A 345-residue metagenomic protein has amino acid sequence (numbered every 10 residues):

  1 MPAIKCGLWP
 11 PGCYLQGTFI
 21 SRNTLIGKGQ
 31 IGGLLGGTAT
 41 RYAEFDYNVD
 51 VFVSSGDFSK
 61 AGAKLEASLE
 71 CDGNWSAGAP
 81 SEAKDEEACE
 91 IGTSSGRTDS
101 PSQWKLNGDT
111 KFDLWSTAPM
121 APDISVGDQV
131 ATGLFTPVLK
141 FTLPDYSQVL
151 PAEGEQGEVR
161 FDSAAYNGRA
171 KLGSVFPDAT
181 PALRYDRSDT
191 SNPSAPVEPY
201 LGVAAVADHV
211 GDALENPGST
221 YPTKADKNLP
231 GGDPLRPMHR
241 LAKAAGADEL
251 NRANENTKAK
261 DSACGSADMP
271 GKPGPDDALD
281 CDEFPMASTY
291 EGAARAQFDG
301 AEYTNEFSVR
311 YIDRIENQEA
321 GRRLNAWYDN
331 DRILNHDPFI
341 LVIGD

Functional and structural regions predicted by a protein language model:
M1-A278, S288-D345: Nuclease and nuclease-like effector domains acting on nucleic acids or nucleotide cofactors
D280-F284: Histidine-centered catalytic micro-motifs used for acid/base chemistry in nuclease and nucleotide-processing active
